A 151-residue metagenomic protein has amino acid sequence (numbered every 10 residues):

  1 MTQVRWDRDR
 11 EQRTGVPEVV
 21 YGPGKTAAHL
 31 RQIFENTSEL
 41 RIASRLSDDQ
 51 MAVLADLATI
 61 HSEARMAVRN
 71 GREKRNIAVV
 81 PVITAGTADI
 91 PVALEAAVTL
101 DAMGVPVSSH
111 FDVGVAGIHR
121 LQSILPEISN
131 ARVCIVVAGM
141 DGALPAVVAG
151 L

Functional and structural regions predicted by a protein language model:
M1-I60: Long amphipathic alpha-helical segments
V20, V79-A85, C134-V136: Short glycine-rich or small-residue beta-strand-to-loop segments that form or flank ligand, phosphate, metal/Fe-S
T26, I33-N36, D49, R65-K74 (+3 more regions): N-terminal loops that bind phosphate or other acidic moieties and the adjacent beta-alpha structural core
L30, D89-L94, I118, A138-V147: Short glycine/serine/threonine-rich phosphate/pyrophosphate-binding segments that cradle anionic phosphate groups
E35-S38, A55-A58, A96-D101, L125-E127 (+1 more regions): Short, solvent-exposed amphipathic alpha-helical segments in soluble enzyme and RNA/protein-processing domains
I77-H119: Glycine-rich phosphate/diphosphate-binding loop of Rossmann-like nucleotide-binding domains
S123-L151: Glycine-rich phosphate-binding loop
